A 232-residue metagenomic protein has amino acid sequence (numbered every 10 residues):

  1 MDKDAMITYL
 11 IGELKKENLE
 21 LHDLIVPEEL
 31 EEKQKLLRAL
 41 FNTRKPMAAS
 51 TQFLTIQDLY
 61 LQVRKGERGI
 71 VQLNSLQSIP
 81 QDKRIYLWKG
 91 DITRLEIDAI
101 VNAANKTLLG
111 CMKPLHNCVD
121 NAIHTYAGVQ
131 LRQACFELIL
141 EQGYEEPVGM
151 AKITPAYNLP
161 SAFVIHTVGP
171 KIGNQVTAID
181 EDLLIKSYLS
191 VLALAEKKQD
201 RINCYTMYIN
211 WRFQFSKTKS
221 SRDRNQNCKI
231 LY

Functional and structural regions predicted by a protein language model:
M1-Y232: Macrodomain-like recognition of ADP-ribose-binding/processing modules
